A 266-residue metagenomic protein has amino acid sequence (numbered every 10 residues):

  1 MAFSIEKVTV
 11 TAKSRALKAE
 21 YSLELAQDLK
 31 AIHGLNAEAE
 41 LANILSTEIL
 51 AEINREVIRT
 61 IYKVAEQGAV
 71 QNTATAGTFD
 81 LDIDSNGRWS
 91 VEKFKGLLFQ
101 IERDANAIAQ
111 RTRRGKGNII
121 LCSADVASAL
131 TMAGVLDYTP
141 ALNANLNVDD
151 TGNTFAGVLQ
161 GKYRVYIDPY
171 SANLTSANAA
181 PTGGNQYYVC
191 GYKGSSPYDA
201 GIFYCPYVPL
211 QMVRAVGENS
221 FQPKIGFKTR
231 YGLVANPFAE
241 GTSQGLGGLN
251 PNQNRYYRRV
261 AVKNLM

Functional and structural regions predicted by a protein language model:
A2-E24, K30, A37-A39, N43 (+4 more regions): Sequence/fold signature of self-assembling virion shell proteins
A19, E38-E52, I108-R111, N118 (+1 more regions): Conserved catalytic-core segments centered on acid/base and nucleophilic motifs
L23, G34-N36, E40-R103: Alpha-helical scaffold segments that mediate packing/assembly in large oligomeric complexes
D28-A31, L50-Q71, R103, A107-N118 (+3 more regions): Intrinsically disordered or highly flexible coil/loop and linker segments, enriched in small and charged/polar residues
N72-V148: Extended, solvent-exposed, turn-rich assembly/linker loops in the middle of proteins
